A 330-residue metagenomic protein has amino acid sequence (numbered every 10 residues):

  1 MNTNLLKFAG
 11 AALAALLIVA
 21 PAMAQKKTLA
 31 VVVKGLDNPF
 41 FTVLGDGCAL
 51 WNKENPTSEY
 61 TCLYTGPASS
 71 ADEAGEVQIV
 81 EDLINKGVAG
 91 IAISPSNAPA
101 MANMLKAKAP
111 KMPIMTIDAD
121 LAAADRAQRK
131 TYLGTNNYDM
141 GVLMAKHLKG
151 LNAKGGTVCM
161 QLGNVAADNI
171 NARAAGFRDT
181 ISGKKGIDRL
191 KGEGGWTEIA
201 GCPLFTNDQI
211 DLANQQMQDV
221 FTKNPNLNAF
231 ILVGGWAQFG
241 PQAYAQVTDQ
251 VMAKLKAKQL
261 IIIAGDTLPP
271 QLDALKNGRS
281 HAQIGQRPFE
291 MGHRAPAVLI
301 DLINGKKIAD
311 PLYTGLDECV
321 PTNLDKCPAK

Functional and structural regions predicted by a protein language model:
M1-G10: Bacterial N-terminal signal peptides that target proteins for export
G10-A11, K307: Residues embedded in well-ordered secondary-structure elements
A11-A12, A22: Cleavable N-terminal signal peptides
I18-A24: Sec/Tat signal peptide C-region and signal peptidase I cleavage site
A24-K330: A residue-level marker of the well-folded mature domains of exported/periplasmic proteins
